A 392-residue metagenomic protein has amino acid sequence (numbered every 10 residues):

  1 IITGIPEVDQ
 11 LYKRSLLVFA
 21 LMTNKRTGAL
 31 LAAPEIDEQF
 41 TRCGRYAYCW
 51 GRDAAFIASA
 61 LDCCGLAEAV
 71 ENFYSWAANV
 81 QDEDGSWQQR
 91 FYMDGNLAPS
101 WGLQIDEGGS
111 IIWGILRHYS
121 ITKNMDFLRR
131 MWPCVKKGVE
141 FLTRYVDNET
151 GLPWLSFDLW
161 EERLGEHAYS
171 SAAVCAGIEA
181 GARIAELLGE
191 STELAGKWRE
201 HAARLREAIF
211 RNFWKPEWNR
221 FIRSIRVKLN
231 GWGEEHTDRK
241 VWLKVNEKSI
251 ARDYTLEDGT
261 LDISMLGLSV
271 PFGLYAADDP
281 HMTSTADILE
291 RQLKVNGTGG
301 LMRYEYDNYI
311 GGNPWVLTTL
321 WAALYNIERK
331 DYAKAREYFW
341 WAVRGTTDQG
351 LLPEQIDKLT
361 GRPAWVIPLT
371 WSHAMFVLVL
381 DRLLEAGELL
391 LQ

Functional and structural regions predicted by a protein language model:
I1-R45, M125-D126, L391: Acidic/polar, glycine-enriched structural segments that form the non-catalytic walls/loops of the carbohydrate-binding
E7, L11, H167-A172, G196-L317: Extended ligand-binding clefts on enzyme/binding-domain cores
L16-R26, G65-Q88, M131-L152, R199-N219 (+3 more regions): Long, well-ordered core segments of solenoidal/helical folds
I36-C43, W87-L103, N148-E166, L243-I250 (+1 more regions): Acidic/His metal-coordination segments adjacent to aromatic residues that form catalytic metal sites in metalloenzymes
R45-Y48, A98-D106, T122, D126-P133 (+5 more regions): Alpha-helix capping and helix-loop boundary segments enriched in small/acidic/polar residues
Y46, I57, P99-I121, G233-E247 (+2 more regions): C-terminal capping/lid segments that line or modulate ligand- or cofactor-binding pockets
Y46-N148, S171-I178, S372-L383: Aromatic-rich carbohydrate-recognition surfaces in CAZymes
H118-R129, P153, A180-E200, Y275: Inter-helical turn/loop segments and adjacent helix faces that build the functional surface of alpha-helical bundle
